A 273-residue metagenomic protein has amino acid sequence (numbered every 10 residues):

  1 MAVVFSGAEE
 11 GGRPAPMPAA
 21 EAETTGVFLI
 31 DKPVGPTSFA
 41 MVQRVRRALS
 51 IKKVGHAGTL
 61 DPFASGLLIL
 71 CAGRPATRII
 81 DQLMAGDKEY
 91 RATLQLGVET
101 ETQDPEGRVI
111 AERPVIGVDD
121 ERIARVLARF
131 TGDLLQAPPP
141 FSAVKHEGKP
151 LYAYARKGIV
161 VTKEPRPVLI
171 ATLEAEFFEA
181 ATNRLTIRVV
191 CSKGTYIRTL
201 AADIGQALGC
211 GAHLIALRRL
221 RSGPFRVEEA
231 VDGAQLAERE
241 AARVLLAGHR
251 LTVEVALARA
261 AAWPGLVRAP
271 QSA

Functional and structural regions predicted by a protein language model:
M1-L60, A64-L67, Q82-L83, Q95 (+8 more regions): Accessory RNA 3′-end/elbow-binding domains used by RNA modification enzymes
G35, R74-A76, K88, L96-E101 (+1 more regions): Conserved nucleotide-binding/hydrolysis micro-motifs of P-loop NTPases
T37, C191-T199: Ser/Thr-glycine-rich phosphate-binding loops at phosphate-binding pockets of nucleotides, nucleotide cofactors
P62-F63, A72-T77: Short Lys/Arg-rich amphipathic alpha-helical segments
L70, A92, G148, L200: Residue-level signal for inorganic ion chemistry
I80-L135: Acidic, low-complexity central loop/insert segments
D133, P138-P140, A153: Active-site proximal loop and beta-alpha junction motif in alpha/beta enzyme cores
S142, H146-A171: Extended alpha-helical targeting/anchoring segments, especially N-terminal organellar/secretory targeting helices
